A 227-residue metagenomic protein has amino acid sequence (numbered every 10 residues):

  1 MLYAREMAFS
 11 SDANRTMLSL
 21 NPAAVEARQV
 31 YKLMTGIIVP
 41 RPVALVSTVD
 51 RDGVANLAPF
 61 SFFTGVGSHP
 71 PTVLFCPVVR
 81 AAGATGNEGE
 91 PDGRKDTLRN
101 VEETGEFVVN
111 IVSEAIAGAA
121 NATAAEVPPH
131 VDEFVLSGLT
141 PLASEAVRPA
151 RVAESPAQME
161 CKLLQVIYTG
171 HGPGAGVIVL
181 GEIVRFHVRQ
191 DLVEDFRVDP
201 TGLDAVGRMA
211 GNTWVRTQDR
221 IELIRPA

Functional and structural regions predicted by a protein language model:
L2-A227: Basic, polyanion-binding surface patches
